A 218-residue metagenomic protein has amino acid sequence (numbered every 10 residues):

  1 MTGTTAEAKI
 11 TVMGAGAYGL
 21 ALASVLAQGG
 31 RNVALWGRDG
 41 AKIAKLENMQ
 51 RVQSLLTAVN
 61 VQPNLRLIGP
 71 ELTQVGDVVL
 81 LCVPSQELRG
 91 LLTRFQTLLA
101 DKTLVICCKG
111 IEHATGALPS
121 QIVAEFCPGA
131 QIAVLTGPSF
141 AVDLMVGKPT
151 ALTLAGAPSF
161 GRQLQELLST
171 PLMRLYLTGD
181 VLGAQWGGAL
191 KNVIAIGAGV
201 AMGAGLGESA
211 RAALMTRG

Functional and structural regions predicted by a protein language model:
T2-V59, R66-G69: NAD(P)+-binding Rossmann beta1-loop-alpha1 motif at the extreme N-terminus of oxidoreductases
G16, L20, W36, G40 (+8 more regions): Electropositive phosphate-/nucleotide-binding environments in soluble metabolic enzymes
G30, E47-Q50, S54, L80 (+4 more regions): Structural signal for hydrophobic packing residues in well-ordered secondary-structure cores of soluble enzyme domains
G40, K109-I111, V181: Short, acidic/turn-prone active-site loops that include or flank metal/cofactor- and phosphate-binding residues
V59-V61, R66-P149, P158, Q165-E166: Rossmann-like NAD(P)(H) cofactor-binding subdomain of soluble oxidoreductases
L98, I122-Q131, P149-G218: Internal alpha-helical scaffold of NAD(P)-dependent oxidoreductase catalytic cores
